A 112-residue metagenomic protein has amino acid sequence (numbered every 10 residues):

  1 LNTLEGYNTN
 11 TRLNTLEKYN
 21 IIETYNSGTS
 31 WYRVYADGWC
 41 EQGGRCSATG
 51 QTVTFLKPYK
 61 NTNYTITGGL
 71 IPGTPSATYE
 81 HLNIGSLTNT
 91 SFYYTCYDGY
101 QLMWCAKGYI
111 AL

Functional and structural regions predicted by a protein language model:
L1-I22: A signal for long, low-complexity, Ser/Thr/Asn-enriched, surface-exposed stalk/shaft and domain-boundary segments
S27, Y32-L112: Extracellular attachment/recognition segments
